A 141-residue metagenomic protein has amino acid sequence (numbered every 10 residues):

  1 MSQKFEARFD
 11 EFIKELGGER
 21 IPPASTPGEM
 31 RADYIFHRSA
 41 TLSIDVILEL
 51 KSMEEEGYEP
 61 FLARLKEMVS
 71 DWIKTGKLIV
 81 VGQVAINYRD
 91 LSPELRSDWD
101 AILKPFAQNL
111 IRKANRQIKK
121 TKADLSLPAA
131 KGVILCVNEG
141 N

Functional and structural regions predicted by a protein language model:
M1-R8, R20, T41: N-terminal capping/interface segment
Q3, F9-F12, M53-N141: Metal-dependent nuclease catalytic core centered on acidic motifs
I13-H37: A short acidic/basic microdomain associated with nuclease active sites
A24, L50-S52: Glycine-rich, histidine-containing beta strand-loop boundary motifs that form or position
A32, V46, G132: Residue-level detector of short, conserved catalytic/binding motifs and their immediate flanks
I35-L48: Active-site beta-strand-loop-beta-strand hairpin of nuclease catalytic cores that positions key catalytic residues
